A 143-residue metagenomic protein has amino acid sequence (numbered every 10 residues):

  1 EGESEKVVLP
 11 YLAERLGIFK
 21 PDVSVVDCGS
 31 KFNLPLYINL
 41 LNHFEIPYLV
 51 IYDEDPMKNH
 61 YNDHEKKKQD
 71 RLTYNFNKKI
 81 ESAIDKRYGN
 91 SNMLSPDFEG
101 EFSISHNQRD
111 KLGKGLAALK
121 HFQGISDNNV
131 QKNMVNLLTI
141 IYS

Functional and structural regions predicted by a protein language model:
E3-S143: Acidic, divalent-metal-binding catalytic cores of TOPRIM and closely related two-metal-ion phosphodiester/pyrophosphate
